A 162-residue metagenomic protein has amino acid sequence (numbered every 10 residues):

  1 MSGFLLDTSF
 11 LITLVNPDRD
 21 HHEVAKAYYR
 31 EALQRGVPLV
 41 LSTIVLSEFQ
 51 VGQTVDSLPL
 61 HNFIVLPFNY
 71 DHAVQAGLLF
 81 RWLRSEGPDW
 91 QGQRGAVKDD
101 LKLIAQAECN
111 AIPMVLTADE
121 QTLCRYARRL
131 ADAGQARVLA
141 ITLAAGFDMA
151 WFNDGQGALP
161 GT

Functional and structural regions predicted by a protein language model:
M1-L41, Q50-H61, D132, D148-T162: Short, well-structured N-terminal submotif of metal-dependent ribonuclease cores
T8, T43, V97-L101, E120: Conserved glycosyltransferase catalytic-site signature
L11, L46, A73, T122-L123: A generic structural signal for short hydrophobic patches within well-formed alpha-helices
V15, Q53, F80, Y126-A127: Short, flexible helix/strand-to-coil boundary loops that buttress conserved ligand/catalytic motifs in alpha/beta
P17-H21, D89-A96: Short, flexible/disordered intra-domain loops and linkers
I44, I64-Q93: Acidic catalytic patch
A76, A107-E108: Hydrophobic residues within well-ordered alpha-helices
I104, N110-T162: Acidic, PIN/NYN-like endoribonuclease modules and their adjacent C-terminal/linker elements
